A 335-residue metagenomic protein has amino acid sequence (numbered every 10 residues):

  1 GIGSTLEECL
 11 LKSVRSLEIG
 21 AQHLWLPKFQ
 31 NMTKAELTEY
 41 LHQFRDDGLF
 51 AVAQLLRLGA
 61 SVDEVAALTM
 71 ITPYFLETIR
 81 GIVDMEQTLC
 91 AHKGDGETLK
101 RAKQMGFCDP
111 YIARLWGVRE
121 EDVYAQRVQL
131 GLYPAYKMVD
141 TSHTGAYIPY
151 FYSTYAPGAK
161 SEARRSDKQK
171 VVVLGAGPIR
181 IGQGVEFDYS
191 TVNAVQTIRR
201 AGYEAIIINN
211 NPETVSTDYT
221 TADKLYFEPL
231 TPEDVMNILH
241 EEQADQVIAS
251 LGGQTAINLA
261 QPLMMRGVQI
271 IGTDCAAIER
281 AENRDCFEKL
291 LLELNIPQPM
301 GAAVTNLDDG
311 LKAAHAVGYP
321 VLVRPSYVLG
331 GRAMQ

Functional and structural regions predicted by a protein language model:
G1-G3, Q54-L55, Q335: Short, well-ordered beta-strand elements within core beta-sheets of diverse protein domains
G1-Q22: Mobile "lid/hinge" segments at catalytic clefts and subdomain interfaces of large enzymes
T5-L6, S61, I71-F75, C108 (+1 more regions): Helix N-cap / loop-to-helix initiation motif
L10-K12, A60-T69, A113, L174: Hydrophobic/aromatic-rich, well-ordered segments within soluble, folded domains that form packed cores
L17-D95: Long, charged, helix-rich clamp/arm modules that form nucleic acid-engaging surfaces of large nucleic-acid-processing
T33-E39, D46, E64, M85-K100 (+2 more regions): N-terminal beta-alpha lobe that positions the nucleotide/phosphoryl donor in ATP/NTP-coupled carboxylate activation
L56, A102-K103: Short helix-to-turn junction characteristic of helix-turn-helix DNA-binding domains, especially the helix
